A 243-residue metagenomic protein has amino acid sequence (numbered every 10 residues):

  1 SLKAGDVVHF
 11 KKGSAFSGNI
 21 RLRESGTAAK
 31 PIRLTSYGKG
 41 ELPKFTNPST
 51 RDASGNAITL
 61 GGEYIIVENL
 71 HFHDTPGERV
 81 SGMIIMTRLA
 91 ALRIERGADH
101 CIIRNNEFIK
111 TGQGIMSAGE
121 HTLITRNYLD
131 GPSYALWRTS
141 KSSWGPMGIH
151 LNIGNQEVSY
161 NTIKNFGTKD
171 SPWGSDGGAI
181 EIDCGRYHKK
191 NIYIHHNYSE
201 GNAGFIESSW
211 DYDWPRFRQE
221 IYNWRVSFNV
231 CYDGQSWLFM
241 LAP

Functional and structural regions predicted by a protein language model:
K3, K11, E24, A29 (+21 more regions): Parallel beta-helix/beta-solenoid
H9-K12, F16, L22-M86: Right-handed parallel beta-helix/beta-spiral solenoid domain characteristic of secreted/periplasmic
G13, F108, S199: Conserved SAM-binding loop
S14, I20, G26, S49 (+11 more regions): Residues at the loop-to-beta-strand transition
R21, N47-I58, V80-E95, I109-M116 (+4 more regions): Extracellular beta-strand/beta-solenoid scaffold signature
K39-L42, H73, D130, K164 (+2 more regions): Active-site/binding-pocket entry motifs
